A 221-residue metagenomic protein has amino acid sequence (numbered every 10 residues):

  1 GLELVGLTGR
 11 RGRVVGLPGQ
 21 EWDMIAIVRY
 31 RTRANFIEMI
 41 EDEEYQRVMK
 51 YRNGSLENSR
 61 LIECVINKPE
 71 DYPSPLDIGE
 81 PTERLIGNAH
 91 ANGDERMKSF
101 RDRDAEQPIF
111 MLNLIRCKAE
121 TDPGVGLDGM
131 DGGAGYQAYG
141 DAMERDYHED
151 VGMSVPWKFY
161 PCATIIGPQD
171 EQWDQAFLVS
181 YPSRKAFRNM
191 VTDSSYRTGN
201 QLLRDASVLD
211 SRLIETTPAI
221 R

Functional and structural regions predicted by a protein language model:
G1-I25, R31-Q46, S55-L178, P182-T198 (+1 more regions): Short S/T/G/P-rich N-terminal loop/turn motif that feeds into the first structured element of a domain
M49-N53, N200-L203: Flexible, disordered linker segments and immediate boundary regions flanking tandem C2H2 zinc-finger modules
